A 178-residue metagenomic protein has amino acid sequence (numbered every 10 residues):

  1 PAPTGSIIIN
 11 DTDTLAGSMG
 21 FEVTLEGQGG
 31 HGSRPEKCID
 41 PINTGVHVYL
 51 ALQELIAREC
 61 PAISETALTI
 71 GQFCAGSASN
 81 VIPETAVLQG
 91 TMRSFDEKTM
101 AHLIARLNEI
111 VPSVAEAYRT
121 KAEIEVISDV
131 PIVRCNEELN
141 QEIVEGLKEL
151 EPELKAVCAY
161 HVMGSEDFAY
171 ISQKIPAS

Functional and structural regions predicted by a protein language model:
P1-P83, S165-E166: Histidine/acidic-residue-rich, glycine-tolerant segments that coordinate divalent metal ions
V23-G27, A86-S94, I124-S128: Short, hydrophobic beta-strand segments
H31, G45, G90, I143 (+1 more regions): Divalent metal-coordination and catalytic microenvironments
Y49-C60, V111-R119, L147-E151, I175: Structural signal for hydrophobic packing residues in well-ordered secondary-structure cores of soluble enzyme domains
A57-A67, V114-E125, E153-H161: Flexible, glycine/charged-enriched surface loops at secondary-structure junctions
S79-I104: A conserved active-site cap/scaffold subdomain adjacent to cofactor or substrate pockets
H102-P112: Short amphipathic alpha-helices in soluble, non-transmembrane regions that often serve as interface/regulatory elements
E125-S178: An extended, acidic, His-containing surface patch that forms the Zn2+-binding/catalytic region of metallohydrolases
